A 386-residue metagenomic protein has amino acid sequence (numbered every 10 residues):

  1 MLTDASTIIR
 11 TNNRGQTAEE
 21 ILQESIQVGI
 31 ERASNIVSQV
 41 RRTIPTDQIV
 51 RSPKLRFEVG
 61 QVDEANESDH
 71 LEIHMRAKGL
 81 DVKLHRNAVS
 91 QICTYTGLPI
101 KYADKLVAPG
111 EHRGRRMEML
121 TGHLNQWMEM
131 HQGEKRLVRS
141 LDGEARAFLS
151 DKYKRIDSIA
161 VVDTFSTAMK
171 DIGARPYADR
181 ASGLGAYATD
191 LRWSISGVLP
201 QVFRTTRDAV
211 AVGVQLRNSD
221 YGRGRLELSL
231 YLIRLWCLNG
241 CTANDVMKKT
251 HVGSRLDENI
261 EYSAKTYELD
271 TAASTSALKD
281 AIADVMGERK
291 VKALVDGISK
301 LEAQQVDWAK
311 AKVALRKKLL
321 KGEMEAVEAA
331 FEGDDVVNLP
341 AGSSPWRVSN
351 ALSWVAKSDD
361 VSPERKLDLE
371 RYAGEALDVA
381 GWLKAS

Functional and structural regions predicted by a protein language model:
M1-T164: Feature for intrinsically disordered/low-complexity regulatory segments and propeptides
R155-S386: Intrinsic disorder/low-complexity polar-acidic segments
